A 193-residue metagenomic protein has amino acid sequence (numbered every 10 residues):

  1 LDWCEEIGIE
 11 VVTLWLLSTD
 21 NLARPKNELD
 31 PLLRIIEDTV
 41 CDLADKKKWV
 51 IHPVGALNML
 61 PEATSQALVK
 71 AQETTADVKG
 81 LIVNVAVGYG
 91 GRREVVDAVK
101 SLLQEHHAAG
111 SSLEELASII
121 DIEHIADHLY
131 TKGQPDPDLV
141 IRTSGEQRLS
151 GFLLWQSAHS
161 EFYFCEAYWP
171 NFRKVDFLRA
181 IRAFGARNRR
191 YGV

Functional and structural regions predicted by a protein language model:
L1-V193: Flexible, compositionally biased loop and terminal segments
